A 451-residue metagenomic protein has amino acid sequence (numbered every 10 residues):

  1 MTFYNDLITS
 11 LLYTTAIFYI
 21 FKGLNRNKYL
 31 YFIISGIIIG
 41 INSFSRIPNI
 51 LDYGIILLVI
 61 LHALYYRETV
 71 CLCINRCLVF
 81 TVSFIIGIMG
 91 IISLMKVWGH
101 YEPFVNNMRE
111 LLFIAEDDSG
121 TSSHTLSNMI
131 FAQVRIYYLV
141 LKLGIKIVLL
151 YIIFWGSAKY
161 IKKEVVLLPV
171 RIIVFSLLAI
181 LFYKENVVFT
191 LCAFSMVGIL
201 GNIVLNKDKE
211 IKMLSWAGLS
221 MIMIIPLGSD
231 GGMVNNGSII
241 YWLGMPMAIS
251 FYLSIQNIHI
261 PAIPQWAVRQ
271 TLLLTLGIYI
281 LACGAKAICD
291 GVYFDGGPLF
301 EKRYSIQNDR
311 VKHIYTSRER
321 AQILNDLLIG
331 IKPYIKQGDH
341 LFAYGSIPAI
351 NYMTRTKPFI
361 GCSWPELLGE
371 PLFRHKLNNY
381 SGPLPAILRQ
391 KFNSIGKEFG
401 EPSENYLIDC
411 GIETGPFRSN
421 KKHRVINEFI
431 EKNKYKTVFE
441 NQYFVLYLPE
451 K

Functional and structural regions predicted by a protein language model:
M1-T15, S45, L51, N186-S195 (+1 more regions): Multi-pass, polyprenyl lipid-linked donor-dependent membrane glycosyltransferases
T14-F32, N42, L64-E68, G156 (+1 more regions): Membrane-interface transmembrane helices that cradle and orient dolichyl/undecaprenyl
Y19, Y31-N49, Y53-L58, I86 (+2 more regions): Membrane-interface alpha helices of multi-pass inner-membrane proteins
I39, D52-M89, G156, Y160-I161: Perimembrane helix-loop-helix junctions
L58, I85, D208-M223, Q256-D295: Signature aromatic-anchored transmembrane alpha helix within multi-pass, membrane-resident enzymes that catalyze glycan
N75-Y151, W155: Membrane-lumen/periplasm interface segments of specific transmembrane helices in polyprenyl phosphate-linked
A285-L368, P383-E398, Q442-Y447: Short periplasmic/luminal acceptor-recognition loop of GT-C membrane glycosyltransferases, typified by
I387-K451: Aromatic/acidic, Gly/Pro-rich catalytic loop(s) in extracytoplasmic/lumenal soluble domains of multi-pass membrane
